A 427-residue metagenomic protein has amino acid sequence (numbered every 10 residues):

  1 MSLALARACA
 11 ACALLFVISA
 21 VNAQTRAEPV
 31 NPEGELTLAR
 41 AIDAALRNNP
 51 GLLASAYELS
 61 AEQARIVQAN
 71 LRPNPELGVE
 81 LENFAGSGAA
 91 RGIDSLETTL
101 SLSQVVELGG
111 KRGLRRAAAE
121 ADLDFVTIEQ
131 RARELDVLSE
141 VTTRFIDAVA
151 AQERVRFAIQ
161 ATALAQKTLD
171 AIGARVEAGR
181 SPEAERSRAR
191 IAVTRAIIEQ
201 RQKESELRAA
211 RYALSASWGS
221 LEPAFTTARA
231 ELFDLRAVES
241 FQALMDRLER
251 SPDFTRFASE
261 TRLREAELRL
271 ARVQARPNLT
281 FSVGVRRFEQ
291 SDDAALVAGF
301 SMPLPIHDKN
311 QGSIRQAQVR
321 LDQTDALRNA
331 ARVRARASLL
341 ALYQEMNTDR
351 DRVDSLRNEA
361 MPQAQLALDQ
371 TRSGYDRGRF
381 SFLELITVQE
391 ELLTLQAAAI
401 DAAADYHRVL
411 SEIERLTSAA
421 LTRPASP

Functional and structural regions predicted by a protein language model:
S2, L36, R133-R250, L342-E345 (+1 more regions): Periplasmic alpha-helical coiled-coil/stalk elements that build and connect Gram-negative outer-membrane
L3, R7-A11, V30, A398-P427: Acidic, low-complexity, intrinsically disordered peripheral segments
C9-A20: Bacterial N-terminal signal peptides
T25-G34, I66, G78-R115, F225-V238 (+2 more regions): Small/polar, glycine/serine/threonine/aspartate-rich low-complexity segments that form flexible
D43-L53, S60-N74, A89-G92, L100-A118 (+8 more regions): A glycine-/polar-enriched beta->alpha junction
A54-I66, R133, V137-A158, K167-D170 (+5 more regions): Amphipathic alpha-helical coiled-coil segments
R116-E120, E183-A192, F382-E390: Short, charged, amphipathic alpha-helical segments
